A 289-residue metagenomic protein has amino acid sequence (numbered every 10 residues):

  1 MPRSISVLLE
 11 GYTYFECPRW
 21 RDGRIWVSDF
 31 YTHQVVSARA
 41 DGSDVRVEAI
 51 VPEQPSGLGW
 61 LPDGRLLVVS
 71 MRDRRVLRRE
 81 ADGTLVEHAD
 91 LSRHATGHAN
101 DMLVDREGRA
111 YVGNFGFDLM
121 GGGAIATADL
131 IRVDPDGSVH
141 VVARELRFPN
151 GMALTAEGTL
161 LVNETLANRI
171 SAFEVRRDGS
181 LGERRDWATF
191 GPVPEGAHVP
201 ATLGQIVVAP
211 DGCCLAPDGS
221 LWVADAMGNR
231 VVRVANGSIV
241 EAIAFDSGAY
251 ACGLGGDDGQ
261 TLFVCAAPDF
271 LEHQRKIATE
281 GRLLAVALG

Functional and structural regions predicted by a protein language model:
M1-G11, R184-R185, V286-G289: A short helix->beta-strand "capping" segment at the edge of beta-propeller domains
M1-S4, G42-R46, G83-E87, V133-H140 (+2 more regions): Beta-strand initiation motifs
L8-R24, V51-S70, R93-A110, G116-F117 (+5 more regions): Beta-rich, blade/repeat-based domains predominating in secreted/periplasmic proteins but also intracellular
W26-A49: Beta-propeller domains
F30-Y31, M71-R72, F117-A128, T165-N168 (+2 more regions): Short, solvent-exposed loop/turn segments at conserved positions within beta-propeller repeat blades
Q34-V36, R75-L77, A128-I131, R169-S171 (+2 more regions): A short loop-to-beta-strand structural motif that recurs across blades of beta-propeller domains
F173-S180, L288-G289: Short loop/turn segments immediately following beta-strands, especially the blade-tip and inter-blade linker loops
L254-G289: Blade-level signature of beta-propeller repeat domains, shared across WD40, Kelch, NHL, RCC1 and BNR/Asp-box propellers
